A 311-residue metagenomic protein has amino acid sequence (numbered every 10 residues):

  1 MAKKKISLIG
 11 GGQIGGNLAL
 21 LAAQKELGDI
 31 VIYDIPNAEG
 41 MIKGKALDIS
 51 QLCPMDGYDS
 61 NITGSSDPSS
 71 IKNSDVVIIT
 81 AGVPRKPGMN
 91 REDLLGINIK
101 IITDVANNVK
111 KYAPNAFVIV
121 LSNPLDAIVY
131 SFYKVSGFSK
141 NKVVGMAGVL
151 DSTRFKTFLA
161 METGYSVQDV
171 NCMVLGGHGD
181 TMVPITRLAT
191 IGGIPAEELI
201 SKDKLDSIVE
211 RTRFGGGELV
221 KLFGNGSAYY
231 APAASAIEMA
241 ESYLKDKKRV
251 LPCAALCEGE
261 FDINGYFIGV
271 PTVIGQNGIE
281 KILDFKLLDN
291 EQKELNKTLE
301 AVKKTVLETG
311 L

Functional and structural regions predicted by a protein language model:
G11-G12: Glycine-rich Rossmann-fold phosphate-binding loop(s) that bind the pyrophosphate of adenine dinucleotide cofactors
G15-G16: N-terminal Rossmann-fold NAD(P) dinucleotide-binding loop
Q24-D29, G137-S139: Conserved S-adenosyl-L-methionine
Y33-S74, K303-L311: Conserved N-terminal Rossmann-fold NAD(P) cofactor-binding segment
P54-A116: Rossmann-like NAD(P)-binding element
N90-K156: Rossmann-like NAD(P)(H) cofactor-binding subdomain of soluble oxidoreductases
S136-K142, D151-L311: C-terminal substrate-binding/catalytic lobe of Rossmann-fold NAD(P)-dependent dehydrogenases
